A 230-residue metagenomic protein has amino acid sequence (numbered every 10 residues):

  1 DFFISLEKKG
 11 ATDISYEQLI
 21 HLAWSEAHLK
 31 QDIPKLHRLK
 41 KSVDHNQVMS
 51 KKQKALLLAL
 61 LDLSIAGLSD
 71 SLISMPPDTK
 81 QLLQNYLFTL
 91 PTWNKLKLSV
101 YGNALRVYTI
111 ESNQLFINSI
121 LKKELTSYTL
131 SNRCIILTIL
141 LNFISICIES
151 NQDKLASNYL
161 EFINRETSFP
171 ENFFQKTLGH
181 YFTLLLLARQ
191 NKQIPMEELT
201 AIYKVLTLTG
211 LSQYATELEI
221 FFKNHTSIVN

Functional and structural regions predicted by a protein language model:
D1-L19: Short C-terminal boundary/hinge segments that cap the last helix of small helical domains
Q18, L22, L57-A66, S99-N103 (+5 more regions): "A position-specific structural signal for the A-helix of alpha-solenoid helical repeats
H28-S42, S71-Q81, T109-S119, S150-E161 (+1 more regions): Helix-turn-helix repeat elements of alpha-solenoid scaffolds
K40-H45, L82-F88, L121-Y128, L160-F169 (+1 more regions): Amphipathic alpha-helical segments of tetratricopeptide repeats
K40-N85: Hydrophobic alpha-helical segments and helix pairs
M49-L56, P91-L96, S131-I135, N172-Q175: Residue signature of alpha-solenoid helical repeat architecture, marking inter-repeat boundaries and helix-start
K97-F173: Alpha-helical adaptor scaffolds
Q190-N230: C-terminal non-catalytic interaction modules
